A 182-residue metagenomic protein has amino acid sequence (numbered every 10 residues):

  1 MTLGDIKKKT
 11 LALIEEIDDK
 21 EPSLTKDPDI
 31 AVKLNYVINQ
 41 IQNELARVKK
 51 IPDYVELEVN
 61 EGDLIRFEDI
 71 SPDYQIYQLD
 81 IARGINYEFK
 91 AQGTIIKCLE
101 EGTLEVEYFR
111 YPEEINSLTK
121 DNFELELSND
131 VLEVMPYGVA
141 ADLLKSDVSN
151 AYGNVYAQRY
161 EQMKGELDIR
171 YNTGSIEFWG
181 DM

Functional and structural regions predicted by a protein language model:
M1-M182: Glycine-enriched, solvent-exposed interface loops adjoining structured elements
